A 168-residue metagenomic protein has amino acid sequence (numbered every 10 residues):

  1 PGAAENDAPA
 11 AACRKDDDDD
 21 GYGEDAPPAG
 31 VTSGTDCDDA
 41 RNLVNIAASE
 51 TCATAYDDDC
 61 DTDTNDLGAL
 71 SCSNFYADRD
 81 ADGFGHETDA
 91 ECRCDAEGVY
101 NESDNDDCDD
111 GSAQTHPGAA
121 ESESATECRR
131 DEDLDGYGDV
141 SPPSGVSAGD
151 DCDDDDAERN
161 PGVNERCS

Functional and structural regions predicted by a protein language model:
P1-S168: Membrane-associated feature with strongest affinity for ZDHHC
